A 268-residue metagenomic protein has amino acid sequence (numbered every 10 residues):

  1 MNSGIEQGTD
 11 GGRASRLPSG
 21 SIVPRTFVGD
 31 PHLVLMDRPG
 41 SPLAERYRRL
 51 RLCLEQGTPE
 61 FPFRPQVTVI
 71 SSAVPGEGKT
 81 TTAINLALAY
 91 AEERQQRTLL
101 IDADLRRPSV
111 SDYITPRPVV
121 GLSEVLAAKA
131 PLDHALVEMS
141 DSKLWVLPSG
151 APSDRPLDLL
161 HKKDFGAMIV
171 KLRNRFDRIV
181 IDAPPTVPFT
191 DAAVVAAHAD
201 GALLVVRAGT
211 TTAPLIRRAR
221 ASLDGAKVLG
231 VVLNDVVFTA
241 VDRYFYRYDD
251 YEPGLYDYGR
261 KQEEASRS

Functional and structural regions predicted by a protein language model:
M1-S268: P-loop NTP-binding module
